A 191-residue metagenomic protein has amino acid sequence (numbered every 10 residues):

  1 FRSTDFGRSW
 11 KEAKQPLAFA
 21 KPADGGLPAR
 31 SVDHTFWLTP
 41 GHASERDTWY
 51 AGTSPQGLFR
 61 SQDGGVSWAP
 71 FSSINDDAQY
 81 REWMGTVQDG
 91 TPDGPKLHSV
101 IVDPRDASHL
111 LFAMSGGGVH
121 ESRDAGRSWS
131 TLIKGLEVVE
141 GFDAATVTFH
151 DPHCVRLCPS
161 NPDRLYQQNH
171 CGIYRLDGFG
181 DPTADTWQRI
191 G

Functional and structural regions predicted by a protein language model:
F1-G191: Extracellular glycan-interacting surfaces
